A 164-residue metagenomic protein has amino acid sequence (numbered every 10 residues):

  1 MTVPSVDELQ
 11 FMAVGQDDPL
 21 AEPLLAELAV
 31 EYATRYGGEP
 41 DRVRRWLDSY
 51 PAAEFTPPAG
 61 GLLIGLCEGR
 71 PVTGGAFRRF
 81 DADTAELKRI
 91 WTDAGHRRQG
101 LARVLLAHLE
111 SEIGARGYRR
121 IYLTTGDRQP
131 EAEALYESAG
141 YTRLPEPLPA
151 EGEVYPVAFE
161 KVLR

Functional and structural regions predicted by a protein language model:
V6-K88, D93, L106-H108, E112 (+2 more regions): Acetyl-CoA-dependent GNAT
Q16, Y122-D127, E133-A158: Conserved catalytic-core motifs of GNAT/GCN5-like acyltransferases
D83, Q99, A115-R119: Short coil/turn segments at alpha/beta junctions that flank glycine-rich nucleotide-binding fingerprints
L87, G114, E131, E153-V154: Short secondary-structure boundary/hinge segments and terminal tails
T92, R98-S111, A134-S138: Conserved acetyl-CoA-binding loop-helix of GNAT-fold acetyltransferases
L106, I113-T125: Conserved GNAT acetyl-CoA-binding A-motif
